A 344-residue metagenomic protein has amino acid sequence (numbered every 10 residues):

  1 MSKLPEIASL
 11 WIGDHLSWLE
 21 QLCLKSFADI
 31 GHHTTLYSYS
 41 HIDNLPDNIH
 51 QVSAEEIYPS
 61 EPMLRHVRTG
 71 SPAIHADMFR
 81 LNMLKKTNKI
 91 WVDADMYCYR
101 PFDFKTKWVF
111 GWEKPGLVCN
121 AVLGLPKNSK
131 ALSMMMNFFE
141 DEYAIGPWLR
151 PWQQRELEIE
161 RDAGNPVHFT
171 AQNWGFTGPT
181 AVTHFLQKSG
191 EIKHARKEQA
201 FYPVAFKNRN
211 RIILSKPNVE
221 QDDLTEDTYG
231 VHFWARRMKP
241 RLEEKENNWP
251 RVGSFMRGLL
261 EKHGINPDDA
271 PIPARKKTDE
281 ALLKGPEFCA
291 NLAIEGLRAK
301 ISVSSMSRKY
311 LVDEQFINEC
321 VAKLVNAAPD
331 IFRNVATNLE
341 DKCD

Functional and structural regions predicted by a protein language model:
M1-A76, V92-R275: Glycosyltransferase-associated regions of secretory-pathway enzymes, highlighting luminal stem/catalytic domains
A28, K85, Q187, L297 (+1 more regions): Anion (oxyanion) recognition and catalysis
H32, K89, I301: Short phosphate-binding/catalytic loops that engage adenosine nucleotides
D77-K89: Small-residue hinge/turn detector
R80-M83, A181, L292: Hydrophobic side chains within alpha-helical segments
T87-N88, S189, L324: Active-site catalytic pocket residues across diverse enzymes, especially alpha/beta-hydrolases
R275-D344: Residue-centric detector for conserved, function-critical "anchor" positions in compact interaction modules
